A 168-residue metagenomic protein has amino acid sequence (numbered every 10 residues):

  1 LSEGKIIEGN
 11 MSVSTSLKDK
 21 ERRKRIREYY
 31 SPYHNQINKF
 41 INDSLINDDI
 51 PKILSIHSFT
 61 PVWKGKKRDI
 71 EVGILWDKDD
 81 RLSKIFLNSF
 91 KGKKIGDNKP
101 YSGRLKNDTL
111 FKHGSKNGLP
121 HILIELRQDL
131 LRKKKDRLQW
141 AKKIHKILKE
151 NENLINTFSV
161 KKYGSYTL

Functional and structural regions predicted by a protein language model:
L1-L168: N-terminal catalytic or cofactor-binding beta/alpha core of small enzyme domains
